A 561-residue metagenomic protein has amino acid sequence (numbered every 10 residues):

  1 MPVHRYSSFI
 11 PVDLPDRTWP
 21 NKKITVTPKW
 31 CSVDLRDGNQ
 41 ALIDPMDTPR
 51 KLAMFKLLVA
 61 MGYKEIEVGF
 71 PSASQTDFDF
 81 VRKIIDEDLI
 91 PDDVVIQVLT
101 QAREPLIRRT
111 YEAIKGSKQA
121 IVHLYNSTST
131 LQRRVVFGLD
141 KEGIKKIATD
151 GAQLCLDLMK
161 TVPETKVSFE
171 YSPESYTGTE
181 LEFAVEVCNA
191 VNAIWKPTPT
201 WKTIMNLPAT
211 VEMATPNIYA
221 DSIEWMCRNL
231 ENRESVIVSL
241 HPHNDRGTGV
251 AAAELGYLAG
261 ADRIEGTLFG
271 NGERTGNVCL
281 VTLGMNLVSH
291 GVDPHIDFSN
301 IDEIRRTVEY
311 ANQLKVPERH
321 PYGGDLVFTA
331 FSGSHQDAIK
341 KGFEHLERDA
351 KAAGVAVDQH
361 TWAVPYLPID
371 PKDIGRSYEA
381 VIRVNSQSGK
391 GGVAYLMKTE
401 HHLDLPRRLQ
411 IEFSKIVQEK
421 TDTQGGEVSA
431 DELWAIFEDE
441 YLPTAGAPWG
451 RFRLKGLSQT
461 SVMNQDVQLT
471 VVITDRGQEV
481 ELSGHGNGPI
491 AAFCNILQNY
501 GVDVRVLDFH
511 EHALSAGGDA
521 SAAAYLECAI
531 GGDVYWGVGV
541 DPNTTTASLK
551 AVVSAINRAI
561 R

Functional and structural regions predicted by a protein language model:
M1-E104, R376, V381-K390, A394-L396: N-terminal capping/small domains of soluble enzymes
M1-R36, G291-S483, G518-S521: A mid-to-C-terminal "edge-of-domain" accessory segment
H4, W30, A41-E65, V81-E87 (+3 more regions): Alpha/beta enzyme core
D37, A41-L42, P71-Q75, S129-L131 (+5 more regions): Short, small-residue-enriched loops and turns at beta-alpha junctions that line or gate enzyme active sites
D93, Q132-V135, L207-A209, I237 (+5 more regions): Short beta-alpha connecting loops at secondary-structure transitions that line or flank enzyme active sites
A214-K351: Catalytic alpha/beta core domains of metabolic enzymes, predominantly
L457-V467, R476-Q478, L482-W536, P542-N543: A conserved regulatory-domain signal marking ACT and ACT-like small-molecule sensing domains and adjacent regulatory
V534-W536, V540-R561: Mixed-charge, glycine-accented linear interaction segment located at domain edges/termini
